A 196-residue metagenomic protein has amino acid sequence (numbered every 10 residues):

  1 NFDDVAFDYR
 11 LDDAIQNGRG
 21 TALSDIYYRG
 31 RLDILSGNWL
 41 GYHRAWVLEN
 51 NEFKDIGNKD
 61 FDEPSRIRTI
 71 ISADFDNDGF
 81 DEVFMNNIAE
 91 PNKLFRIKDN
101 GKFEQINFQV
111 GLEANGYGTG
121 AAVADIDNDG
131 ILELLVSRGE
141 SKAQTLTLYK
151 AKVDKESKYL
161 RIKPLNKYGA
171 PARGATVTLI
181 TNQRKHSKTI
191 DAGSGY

Functional and structural regions predicted by a protein language model:
N1-V5, Y42-I56, P91-I106, K142-S157: Beta-propeller blade repeat segments, especially FG-GAP/WD-type strand-to-loop junctions in 6- to 7-bladed propeller
N1-Y27: Solenoidal tandem-repeat scaffolds enriched in leucines and small polar residues
V5, S24, G37-N38, L48 (+9 more regions): Generic beta-strand/beta-sheet core signal
A6-D12, I56-F61, N107-L112: A short beta-strand motif characteristic of beta-propeller blades
N17-R19, G41, R66, E90 (+2 more regions): Beta-rich catalytic cores
G18-Y28, I67-N77, T119-N128: Beta-propeller blade termini
Y28-G37, N77-N86, D129-S137: Acidic/hydrophobic-patterned starts of short beta strands in beta-sheet-rich repeat architectures
F53, N107-Y196: Gly/Ser/Thr/Pro-enriched helix-cap/hinge segments flanking short amphipathic alpha-helices
